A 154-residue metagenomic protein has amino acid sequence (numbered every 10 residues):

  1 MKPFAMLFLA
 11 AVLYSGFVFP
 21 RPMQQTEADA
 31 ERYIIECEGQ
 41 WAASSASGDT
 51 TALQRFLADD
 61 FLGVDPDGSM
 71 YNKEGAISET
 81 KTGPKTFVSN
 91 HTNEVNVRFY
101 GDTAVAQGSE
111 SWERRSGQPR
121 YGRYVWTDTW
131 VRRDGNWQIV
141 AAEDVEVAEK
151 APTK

Functional and structural regions predicted by a protein language model:
M1-A5: Positively charged n-region of N-terminal signal peptides that target proteins for export
M6-G16: Bacterial N-terminal signal peptides
F17-K154: A beta-strand edge to alpha-helix "cap/lid" segment located at domain peripheries
